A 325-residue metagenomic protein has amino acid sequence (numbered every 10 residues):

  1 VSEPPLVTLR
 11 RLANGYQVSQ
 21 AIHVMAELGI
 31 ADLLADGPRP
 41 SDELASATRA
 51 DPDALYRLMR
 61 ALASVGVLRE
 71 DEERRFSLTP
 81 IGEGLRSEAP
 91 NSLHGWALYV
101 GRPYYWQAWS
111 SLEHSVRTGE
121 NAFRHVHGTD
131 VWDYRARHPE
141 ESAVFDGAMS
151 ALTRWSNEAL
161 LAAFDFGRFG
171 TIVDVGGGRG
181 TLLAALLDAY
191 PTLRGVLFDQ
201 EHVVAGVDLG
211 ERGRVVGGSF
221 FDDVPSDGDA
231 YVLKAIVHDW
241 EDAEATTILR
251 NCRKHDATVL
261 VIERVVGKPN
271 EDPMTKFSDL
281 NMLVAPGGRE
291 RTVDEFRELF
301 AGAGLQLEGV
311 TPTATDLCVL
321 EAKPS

Functional and structural regions predicted by a protein language model:
V1-E72, F166-S325: Alpha-helical subdomain
L6-G170: Conserved Class I S-adenosyl-L-methionine-dependent methyltransferase catalytic core
